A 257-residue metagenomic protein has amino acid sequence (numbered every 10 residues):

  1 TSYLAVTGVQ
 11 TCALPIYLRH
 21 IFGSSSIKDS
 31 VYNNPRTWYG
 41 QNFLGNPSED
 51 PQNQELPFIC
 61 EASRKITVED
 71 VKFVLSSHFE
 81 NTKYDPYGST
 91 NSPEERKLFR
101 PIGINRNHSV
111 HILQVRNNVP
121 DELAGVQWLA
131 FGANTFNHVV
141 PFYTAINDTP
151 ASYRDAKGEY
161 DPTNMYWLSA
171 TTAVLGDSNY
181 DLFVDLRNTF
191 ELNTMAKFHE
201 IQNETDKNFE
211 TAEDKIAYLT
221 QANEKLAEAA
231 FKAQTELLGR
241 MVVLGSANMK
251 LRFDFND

Functional and structural regions predicted by a protein language model:
T1-C12: Single conserved hydrophobic/aromatic residue that forms the stacking wall/gate of nucleotide- or nucleobase-binding
T7, H78, Y143-A145: Surface-exposed loop/turn and secondary-structure junction residues enriched for glycine/proline
V9, I27, W38, R106-H108 (+1 more regions): Sequence-level motif detector for i,i+2 pairs with an aromatic at +2
Y17-G23, V31, G40, L44 (+9 more regions): Generic hydrophobic, helix-prone segments enriched in Leu/Val/Ile
H20-E94, R100-I104, D185-E210: Accessory, solvent-exposed terminal regions and/or long lumenal/extracellular loops of proteins
Y84, G88-K207: Substrate-recognition/cap regions that form aromatic- and gly/pro-loop-enriched pockets for small-molecule ligands
L186-D257: Histidine-centered catalytic/metal-binding microenvironments
